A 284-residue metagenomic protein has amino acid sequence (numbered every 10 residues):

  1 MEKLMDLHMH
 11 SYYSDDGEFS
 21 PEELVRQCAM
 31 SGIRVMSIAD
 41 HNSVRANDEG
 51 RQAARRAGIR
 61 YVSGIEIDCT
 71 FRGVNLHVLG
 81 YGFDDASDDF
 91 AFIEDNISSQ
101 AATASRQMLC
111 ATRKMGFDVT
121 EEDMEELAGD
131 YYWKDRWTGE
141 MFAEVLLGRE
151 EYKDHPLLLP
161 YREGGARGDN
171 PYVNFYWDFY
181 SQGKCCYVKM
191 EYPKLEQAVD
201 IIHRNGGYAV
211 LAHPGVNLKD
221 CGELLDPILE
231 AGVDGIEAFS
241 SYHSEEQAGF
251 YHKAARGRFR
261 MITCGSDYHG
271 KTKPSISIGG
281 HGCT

Functional and structural regions predicted by a protein language model:
M1-N75, D178-S275, H281-T284: An N-terminally biased module of ancient metal coordination in phosphate/nucleic-acid-related enzymes
R56-L218, G222: Extended substrate/RNA-proximal surfaces in nucleic-acid metabolism proteins
